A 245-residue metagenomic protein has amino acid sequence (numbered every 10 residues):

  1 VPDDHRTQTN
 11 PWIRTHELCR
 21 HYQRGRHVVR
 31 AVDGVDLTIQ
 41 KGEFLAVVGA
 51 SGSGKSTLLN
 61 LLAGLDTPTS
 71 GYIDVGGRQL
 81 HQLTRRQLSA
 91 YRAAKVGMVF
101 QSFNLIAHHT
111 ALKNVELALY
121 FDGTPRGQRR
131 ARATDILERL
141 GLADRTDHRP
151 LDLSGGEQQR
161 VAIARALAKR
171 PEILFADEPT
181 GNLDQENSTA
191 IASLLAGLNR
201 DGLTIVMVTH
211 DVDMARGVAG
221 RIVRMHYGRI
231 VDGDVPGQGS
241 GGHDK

Functional and structural regions predicted by a protein language model:
V1-H21, G233-K245: ABC-family P-loop ATPase nucleotide-binding domain
P11-A219, R224-Y227: ABC family nucleotide-binding domain
H226, V231-D234: Short beta-strand in the C-terminal region of the ABC ATPase nucleotide-binding domain
